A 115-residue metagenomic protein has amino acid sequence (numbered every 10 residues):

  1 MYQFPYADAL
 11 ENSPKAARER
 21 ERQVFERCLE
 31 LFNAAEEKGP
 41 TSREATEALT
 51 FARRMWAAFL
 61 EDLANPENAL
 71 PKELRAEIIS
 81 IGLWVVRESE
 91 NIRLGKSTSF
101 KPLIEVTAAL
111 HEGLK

Functional and structural regions predicted by a protein language model:
M1-A58, A64-E67, P71, R75-K115: N-terminal intrinsically disordered, cationic/polar leader segments that include organellar targeting peptides
